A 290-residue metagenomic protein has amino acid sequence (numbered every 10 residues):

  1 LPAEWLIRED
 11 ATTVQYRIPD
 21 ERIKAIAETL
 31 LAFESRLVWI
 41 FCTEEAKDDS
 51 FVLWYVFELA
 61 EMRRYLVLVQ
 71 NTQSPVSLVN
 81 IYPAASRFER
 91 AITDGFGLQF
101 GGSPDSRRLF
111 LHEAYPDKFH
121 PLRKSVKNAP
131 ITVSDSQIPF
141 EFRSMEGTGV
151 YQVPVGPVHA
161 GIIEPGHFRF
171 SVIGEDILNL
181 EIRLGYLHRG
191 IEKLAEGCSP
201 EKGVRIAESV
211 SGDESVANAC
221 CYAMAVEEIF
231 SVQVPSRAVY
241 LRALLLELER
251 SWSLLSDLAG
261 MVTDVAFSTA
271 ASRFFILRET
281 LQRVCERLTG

Functional and structural regions predicted by a protein language model:
L1-D176: Terminal low-complexity/charged segments
D10-I18, S209-E214, S268-T269: A short N-terminal beta->alpha junction/helix N-cap motif
L31, D94, T263, E286-R287: Short polybasic/polar patches that bind polyanions
S103-F110, T263-A271: Short, glycine/acidic-rich hinge or "gate" loops at secondary-structure transitions that mediate conformational
Y151-A259, T263-D264, R273, E286: Active-site- and interface-proximal helix/loop "cap" or "latch" segments in soluble metabolic and energy-transducing
S268-G290: Extended substrate/cofactor- or partner-recognition/assembly subdomains adjacent to catalytic sites in enzymes
